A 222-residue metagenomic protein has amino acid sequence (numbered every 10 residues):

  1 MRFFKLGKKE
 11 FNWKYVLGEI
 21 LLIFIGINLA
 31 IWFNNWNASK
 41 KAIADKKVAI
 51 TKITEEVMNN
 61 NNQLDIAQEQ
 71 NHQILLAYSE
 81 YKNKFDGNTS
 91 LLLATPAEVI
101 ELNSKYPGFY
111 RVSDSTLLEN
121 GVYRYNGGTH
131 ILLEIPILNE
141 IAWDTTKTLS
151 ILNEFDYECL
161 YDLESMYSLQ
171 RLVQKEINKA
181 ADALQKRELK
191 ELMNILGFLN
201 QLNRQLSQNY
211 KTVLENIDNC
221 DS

Functional and structural regions predicted by a protein language model:
M1-K14, N35-S222: Long, hydrophobic alpha-helical segments that serve as membrane-spanning/inserting helices
L17-W32: Hydrophobic membrane-insertion alpha-helices, especially the h-region of bacterial N-terminal signal peptides
